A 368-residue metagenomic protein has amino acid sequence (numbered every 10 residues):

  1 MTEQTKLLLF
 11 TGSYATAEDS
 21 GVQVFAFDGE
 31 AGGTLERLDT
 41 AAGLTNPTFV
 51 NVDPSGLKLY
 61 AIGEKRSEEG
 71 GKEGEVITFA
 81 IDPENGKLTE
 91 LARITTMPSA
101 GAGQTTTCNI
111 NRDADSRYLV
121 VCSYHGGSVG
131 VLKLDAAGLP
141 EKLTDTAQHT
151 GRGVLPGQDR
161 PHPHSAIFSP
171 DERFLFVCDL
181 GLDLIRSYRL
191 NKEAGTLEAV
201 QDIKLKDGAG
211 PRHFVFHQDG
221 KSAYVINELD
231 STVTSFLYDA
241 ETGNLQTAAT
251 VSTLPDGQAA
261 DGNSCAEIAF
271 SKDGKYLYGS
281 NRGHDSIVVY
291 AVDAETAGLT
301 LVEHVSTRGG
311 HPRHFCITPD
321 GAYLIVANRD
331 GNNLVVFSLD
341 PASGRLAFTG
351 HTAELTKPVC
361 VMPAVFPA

Functional and structural regions predicted by a protein language model:
A15-E18, E64-G70, H125-S128, L182-L184 (+3 more regions): Short glycine/acidic-enriched loop and turn motifs that connect beta-strands
A26-G33, F79-K87, V131-K142, Y188-T196 (+3 more regions): Short loop/turn segments immediately following beta-strands, especially the blade-tip and inter-blade linker loops
E36-A42, E90-A100, D145, G151-G157 (+4 more regions): A short beta-strand motif characteristic of beta-propeller blades
R37-R112: Blade-loop segments of beta-propeller domains
L44-S55, M97-A114, G151-D171, L205-K221 (+3 more regions): Beta-rich, blade/repeat-based domains predominating in secreted/periplasmic proteins but also intracellular
K87-S165: Asp-box/WD-like beta-propeller blade repeats and closely related beta-sheet repeat scaffolds
E172-S231: Loop-centered beta-sheet repeat module
